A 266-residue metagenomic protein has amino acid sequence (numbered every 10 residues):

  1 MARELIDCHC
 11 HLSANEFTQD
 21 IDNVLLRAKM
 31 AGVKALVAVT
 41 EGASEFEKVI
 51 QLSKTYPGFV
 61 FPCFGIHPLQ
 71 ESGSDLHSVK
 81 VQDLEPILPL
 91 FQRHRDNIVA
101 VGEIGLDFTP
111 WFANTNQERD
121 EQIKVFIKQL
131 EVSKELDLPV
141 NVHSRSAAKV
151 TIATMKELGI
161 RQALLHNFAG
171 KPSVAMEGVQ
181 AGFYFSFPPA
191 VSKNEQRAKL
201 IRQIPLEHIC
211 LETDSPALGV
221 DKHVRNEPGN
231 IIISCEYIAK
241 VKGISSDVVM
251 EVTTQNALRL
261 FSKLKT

Functional and structural regions predicted by a protein language model:
M1-T266: Mid-domain alpha/beta scaffold segments of enzyme catalytic cores
